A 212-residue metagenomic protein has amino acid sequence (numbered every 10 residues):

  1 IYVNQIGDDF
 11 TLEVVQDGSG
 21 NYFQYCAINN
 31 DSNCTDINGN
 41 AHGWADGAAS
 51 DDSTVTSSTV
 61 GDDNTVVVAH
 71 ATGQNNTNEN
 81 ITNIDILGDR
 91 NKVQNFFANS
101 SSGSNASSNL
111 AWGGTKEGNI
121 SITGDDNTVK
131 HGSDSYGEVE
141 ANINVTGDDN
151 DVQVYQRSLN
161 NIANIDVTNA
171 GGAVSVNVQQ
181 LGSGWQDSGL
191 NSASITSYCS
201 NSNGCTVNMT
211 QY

Functional and structural regions predicted by a protein language model:
I1-Y212: Low-complexity repeat regions of mature extracellularly deployed or surface/particle-associated proteins
